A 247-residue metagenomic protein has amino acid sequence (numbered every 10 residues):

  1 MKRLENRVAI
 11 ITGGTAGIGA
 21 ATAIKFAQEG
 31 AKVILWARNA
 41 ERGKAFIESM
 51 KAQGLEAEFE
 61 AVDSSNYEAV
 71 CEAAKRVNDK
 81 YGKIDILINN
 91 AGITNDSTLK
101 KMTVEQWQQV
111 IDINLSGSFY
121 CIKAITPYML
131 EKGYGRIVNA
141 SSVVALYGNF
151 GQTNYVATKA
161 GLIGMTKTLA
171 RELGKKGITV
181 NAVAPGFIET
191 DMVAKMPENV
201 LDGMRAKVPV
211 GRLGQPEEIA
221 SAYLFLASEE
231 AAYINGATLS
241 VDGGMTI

Functional and structural regions predicted by a protein language model:
T15-G17: Conserved glycine-rich cofactor-binding loop
A40, A61-E72, V104, E217-E218: The beta1-alpha1 cofactor-binding region of Rossmann-like NAD(H)/NADP(H)-dependent oxidoreductases
T98-L99, Q106-I111, V193, M204: Substrate-binding pocket helix/loop in short-chain dehydrogenase/reductase
F119-I122, L130, Y134, R212-V241 (+1 more regions): C-terminal substrate-recognition "lid" of short-chain dehydrogenase/reductases
I122, T158, T166: Active-site helix of classical SDR
S142: Residue(s) in the substrate-gating loop at a strand-loop-helix junction that position the organic substrate next
G174, T179, I234-G236: Short, small/polar-rich loop/turn modules that mediate ligand/substrate recognition or access, typified
